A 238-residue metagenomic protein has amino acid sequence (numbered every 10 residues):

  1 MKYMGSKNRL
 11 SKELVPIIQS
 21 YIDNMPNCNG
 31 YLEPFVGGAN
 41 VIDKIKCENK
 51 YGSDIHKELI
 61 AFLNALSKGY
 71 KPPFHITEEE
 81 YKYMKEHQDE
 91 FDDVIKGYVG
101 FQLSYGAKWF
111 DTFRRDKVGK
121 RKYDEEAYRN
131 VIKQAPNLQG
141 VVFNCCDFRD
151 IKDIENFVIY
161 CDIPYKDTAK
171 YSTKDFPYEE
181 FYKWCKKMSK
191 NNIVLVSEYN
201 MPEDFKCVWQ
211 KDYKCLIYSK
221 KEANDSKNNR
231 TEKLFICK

Functional and structural regions predicted by a protein language model:
M1-I45: S-adenosyl-L-methionine
M1-Y3, Y165-D175: Glycine-rich phosphate-binding "P-loop"
L14, Y31-I45, G52-K57, Q102-Y105 (+3 more regions): Conserved proline-anchored active-site loop of SAM-dependent methyltransferases that bridges a beta-strand
Q19-D23, D150-N156: Short amphipathic alpha-helix with an adjacent loop that forms part of the alpha/beta core around
N29, E48-R149: Class I S-adenosyl-L-methionine-dependent methyltransferase module
F35-N40, Y128-N130, S197-P202: Short, polar loop motifs at secondary-structure junctions
I42-C47, I151-E155, N200-W209: Short loop/helix-cap segments at secondary-structure boundaries that form the rim of catalytic
T173-K238: Long, positively charged, glycine-interspersed low-complexity recognition regions
